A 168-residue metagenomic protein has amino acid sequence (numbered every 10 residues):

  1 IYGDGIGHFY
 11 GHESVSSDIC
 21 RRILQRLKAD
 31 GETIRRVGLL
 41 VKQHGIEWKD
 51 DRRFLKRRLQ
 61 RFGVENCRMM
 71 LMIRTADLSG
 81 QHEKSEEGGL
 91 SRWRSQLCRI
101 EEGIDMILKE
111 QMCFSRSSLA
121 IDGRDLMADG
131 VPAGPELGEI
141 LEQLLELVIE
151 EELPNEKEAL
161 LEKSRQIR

Functional and structural regions predicted by a protein language model:
I1-R92, C98: Divalent metal-dependent catalytic cores for phosphoryl transfer on phosphate-bearing substrates
C20-R26, Q81-R168: Charged substrate- and nucleic-acid-binding regions of tRNA-handling and nucleotidyl-transfer enzymes, centered on
